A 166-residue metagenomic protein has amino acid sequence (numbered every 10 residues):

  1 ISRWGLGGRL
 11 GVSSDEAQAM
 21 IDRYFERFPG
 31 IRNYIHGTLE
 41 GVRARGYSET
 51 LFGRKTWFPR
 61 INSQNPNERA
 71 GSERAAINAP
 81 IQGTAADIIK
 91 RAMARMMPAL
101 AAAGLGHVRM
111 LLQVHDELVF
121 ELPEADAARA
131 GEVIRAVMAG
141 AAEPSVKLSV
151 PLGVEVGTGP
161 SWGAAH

Functional and structural regions predicted by a protein language model:
I1-H166: Conserved catalytic core of nucleotide polymerization and phosphodiester-bond processing enzymes
